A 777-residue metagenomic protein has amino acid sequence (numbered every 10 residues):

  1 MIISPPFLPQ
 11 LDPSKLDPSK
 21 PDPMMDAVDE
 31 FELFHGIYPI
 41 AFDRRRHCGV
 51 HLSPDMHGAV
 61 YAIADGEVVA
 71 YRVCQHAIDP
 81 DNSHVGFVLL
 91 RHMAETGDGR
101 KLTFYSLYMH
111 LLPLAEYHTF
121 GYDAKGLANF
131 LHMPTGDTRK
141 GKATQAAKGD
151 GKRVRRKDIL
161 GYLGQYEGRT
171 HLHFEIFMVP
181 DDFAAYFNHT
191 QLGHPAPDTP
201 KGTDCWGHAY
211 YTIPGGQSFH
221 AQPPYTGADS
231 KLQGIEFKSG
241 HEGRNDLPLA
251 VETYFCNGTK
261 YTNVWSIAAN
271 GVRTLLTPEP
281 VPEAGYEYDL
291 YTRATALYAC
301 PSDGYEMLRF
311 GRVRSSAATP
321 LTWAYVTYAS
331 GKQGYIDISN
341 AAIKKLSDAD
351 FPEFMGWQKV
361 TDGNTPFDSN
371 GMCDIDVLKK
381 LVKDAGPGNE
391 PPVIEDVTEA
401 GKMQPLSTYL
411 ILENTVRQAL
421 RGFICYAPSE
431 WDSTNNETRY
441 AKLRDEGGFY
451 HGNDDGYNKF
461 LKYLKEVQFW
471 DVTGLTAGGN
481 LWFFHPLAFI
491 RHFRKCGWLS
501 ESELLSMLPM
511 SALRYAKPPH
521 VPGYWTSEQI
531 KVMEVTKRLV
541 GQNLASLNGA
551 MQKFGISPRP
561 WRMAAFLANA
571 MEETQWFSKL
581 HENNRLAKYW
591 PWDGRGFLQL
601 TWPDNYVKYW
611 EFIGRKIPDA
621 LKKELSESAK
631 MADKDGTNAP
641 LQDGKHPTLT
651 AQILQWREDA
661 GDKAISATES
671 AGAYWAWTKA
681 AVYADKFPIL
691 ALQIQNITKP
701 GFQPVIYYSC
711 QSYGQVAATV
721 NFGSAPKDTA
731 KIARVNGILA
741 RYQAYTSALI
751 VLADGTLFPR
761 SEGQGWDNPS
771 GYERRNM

Functional and structural regions predicted by a protein language model:
M1-I40, R45, D98-G99, A115-K152 (+8 more regions): Cell-wall glycan-active module
A41-M93, A147-D150: Short, glycine/small-residue-enriched coil/turn segments at secondary-structure junctions
L52, G66, Y108, K157 (+2 more regions): Terminal peptide-recognition signature
G66-V69, D150-Y166: Active-site-proximal beta-strands of protease catalytic cores
V69, M109-L112: Conserved positions in beta-strands of structured domains
G86-S106: OB-fold (S1/OB) nucleic-acid-binding surfaces
N583, K588-D593: Acidic, His- and aromatic-enriched active-site or binding-groove loops in soluble protein domains that engage sugars
Q652-D662, I732: Active-site rim elements
